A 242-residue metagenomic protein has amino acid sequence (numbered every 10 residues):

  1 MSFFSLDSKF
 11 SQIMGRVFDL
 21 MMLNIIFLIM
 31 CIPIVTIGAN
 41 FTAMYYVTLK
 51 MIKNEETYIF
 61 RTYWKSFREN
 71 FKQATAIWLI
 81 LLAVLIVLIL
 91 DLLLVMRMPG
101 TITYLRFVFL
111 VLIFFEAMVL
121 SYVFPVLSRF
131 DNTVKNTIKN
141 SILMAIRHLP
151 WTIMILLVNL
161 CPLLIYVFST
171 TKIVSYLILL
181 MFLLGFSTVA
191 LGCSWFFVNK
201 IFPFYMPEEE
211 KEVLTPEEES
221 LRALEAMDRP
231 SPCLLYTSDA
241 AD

Functional and structural regions predicted by a protein language model:
M1-K9: Short, Lys/Arg-rich, polar N-terminal cytosolic tail immediately upstream of the first transmembrane signal-anchor
G15-I25, F67-A83, Y122-I165: Interfacial aromatic "cap" segments that immediately flank transmembrane helices in multipass membrane proteins
F27-L49, R97-N132, Y176-E208: Selective recognition of hydrophobic, aromatic-rich stretches within alpha-helical transmembrane segments of polytopic
I34, L85-M98, L163-I173: Juxtamembrane "helix exit" motif at the C-terminal ends of alpha-helical transmembrane segments in multi-pass membrane
F41-E69: Interfacial loop at the N-terminal end of multi-pass membrane proteins
A74-L110, F114: Helix-adjacent hinge/juxtasegments
Y205-A223: Short, highly charged, low-complexity non-transmembrane loops/tails of multi-pass membrane proteins
Y236-D242: Conserved small/polar residues in nucleotide/adenosyl-binding loops
